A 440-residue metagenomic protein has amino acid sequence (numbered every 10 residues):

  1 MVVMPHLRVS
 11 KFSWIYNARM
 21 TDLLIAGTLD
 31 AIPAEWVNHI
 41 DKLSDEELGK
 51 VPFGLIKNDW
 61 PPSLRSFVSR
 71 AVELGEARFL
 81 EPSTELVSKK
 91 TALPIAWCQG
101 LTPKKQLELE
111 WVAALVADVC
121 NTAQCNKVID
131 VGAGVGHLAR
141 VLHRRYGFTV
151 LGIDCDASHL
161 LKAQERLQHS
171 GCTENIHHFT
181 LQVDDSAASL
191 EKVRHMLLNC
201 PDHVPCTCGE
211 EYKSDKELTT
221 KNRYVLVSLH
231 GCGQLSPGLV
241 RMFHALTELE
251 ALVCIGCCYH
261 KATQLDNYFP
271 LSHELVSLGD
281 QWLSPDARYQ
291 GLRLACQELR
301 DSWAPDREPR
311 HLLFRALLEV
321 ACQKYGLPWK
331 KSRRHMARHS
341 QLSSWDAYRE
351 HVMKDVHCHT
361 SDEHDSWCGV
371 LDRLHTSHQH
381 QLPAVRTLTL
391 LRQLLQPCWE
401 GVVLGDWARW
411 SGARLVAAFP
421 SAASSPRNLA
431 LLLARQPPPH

Functional and structural regions predicted by a protein language model:
M1-K42, E47, G54, N58 (+3 more regions): Class I S-adenosyl-L-methionine
I95-L109: Class I SAM-dependent methyltransferase Rossmann-like catalytic core, especially the SAM/SAH-binding loop
Q106-A123: Conserved alpha-helix/loop element of class I SAM-dependent methyltransferases that forms part of the SAM/SAH-binding
D130-G136: Class I SAM-dependent methyltransferase "Motif I" SAM/SAH-binding loop
G136-G147: Conserved SAM-binding loop of SAM-dependent methyltransferases across substrates and taxa, primarily the Class I
T149-D154: Conserved SAM-binding motif I beta-strand of class I
A157-L160: Helix N-cap at the beta1-alpha1 junction of Rossmann-like dinucleotide-binding domains, i.e., the first residues
A163-Q164: Conserved SAM-binding loop
